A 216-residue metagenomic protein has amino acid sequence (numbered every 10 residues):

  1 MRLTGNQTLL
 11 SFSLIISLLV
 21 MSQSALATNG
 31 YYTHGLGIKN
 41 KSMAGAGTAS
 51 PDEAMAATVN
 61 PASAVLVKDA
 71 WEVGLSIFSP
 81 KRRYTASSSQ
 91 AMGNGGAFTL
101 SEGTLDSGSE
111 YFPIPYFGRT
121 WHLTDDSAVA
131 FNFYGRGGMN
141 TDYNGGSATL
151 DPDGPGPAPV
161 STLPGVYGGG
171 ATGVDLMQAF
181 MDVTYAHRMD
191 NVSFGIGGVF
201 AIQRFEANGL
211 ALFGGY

Functional and structural regions predicted by a protein language model:
M1-F12: Bacterial N-terminal signal peptides that target proteins for export
S11-M21: Bacterial N-terminal signal peptides
S24-G135: N-terminal, post-signal peptide beta-strand-biased segments of exported outer-membrane/organellar beta-barrel and other
R83-Q90, D142-T149, A201, E206-G215: Outer-membrane beta-barrel translocator domains and adjoining extracellular loop/strand segments of Gram-negative
S101-L105, V166-A171, G215-Y216: Extracellular loop and loop/strand-boundary signature of outer-membrane beta-barrel proteins
D106-S109, A171-M177, R188: Replace "Gram-negative outer membrane beta-barrel proteins" with "bacterial and organellar outer membrane beta-barrel
F133-M181: Well-ordered mid-protein domain cores that form the structural environment of catalytic cofactors
